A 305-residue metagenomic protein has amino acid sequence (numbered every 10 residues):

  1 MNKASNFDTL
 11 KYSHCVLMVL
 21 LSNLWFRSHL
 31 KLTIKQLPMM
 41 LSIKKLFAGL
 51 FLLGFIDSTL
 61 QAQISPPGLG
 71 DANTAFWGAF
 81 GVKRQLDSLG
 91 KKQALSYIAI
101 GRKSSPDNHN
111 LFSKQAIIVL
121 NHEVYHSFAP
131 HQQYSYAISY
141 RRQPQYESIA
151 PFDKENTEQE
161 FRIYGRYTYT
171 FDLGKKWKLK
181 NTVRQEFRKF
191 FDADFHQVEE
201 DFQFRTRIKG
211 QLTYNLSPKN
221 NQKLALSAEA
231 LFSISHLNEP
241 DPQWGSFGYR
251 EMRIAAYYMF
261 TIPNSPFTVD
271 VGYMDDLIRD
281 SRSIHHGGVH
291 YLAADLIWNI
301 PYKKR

Functional and structural regions predicted by a protein language model:
S65-G68, S104-N110, I149-K154, D192-E200 (+2 more regions): Extracellular loop and loop/strand-boundary signature of outer-membrane beta-barrel proteins
A72-G78, K114-I118, Q159-I163, E200-I208 (+2 more regions): Residues that define the transmembrane beta-barrel architecture of outer-membrane proteins
F80, L120-H122, G165-Y167, I208-L212 (+3 more regions): Membrane-embedded beta-strands of outer-membrane beta-barrel proteins, especially the hydrophobic/small aromatic
R84-L86, A99-P106, I138-Y146, F171 (+4 more regions): Transmembrane beta-strands of outer-membrane beta-barrel pores
L86-G90, V124-P130, F171-K175, Y214-P218 (+2 more regions): Outer-membrane beta-barrel strand-turn architecture
L89-S96, P130-Y134, K175-N181, N220-L224 (+2 more regions): Outer-envelope beta-barrel architecture signal
Y167, F260, G288-R305: Outer-membrane beta-barrel "beta-signal"
W177-K178, T182-T268, D276-R279, I300: Outer-membrane beta-barrel transmembrane domain signature
